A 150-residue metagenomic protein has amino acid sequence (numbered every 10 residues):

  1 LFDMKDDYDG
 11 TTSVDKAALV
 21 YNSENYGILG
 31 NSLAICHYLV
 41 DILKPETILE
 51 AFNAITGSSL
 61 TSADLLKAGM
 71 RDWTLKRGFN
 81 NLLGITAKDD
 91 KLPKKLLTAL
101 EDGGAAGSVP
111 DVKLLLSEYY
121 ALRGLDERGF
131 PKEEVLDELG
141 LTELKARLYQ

Functional and structural regions predicted by a protein language model:
L1-Q150: Extended C-terminal regions of large enzymes
